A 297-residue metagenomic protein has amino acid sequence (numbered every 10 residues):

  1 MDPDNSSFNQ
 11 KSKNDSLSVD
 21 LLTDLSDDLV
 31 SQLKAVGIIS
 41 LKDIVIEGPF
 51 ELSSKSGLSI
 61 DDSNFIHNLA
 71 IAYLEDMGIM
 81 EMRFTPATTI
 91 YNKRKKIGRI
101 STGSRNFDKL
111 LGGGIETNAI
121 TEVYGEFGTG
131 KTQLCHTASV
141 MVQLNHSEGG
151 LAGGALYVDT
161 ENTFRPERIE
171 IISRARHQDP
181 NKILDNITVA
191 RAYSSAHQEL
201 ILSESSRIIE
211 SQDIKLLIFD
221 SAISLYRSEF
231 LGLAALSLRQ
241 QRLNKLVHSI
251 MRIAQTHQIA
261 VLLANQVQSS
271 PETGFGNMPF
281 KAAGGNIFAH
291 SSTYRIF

Functional and structural regions predicted by a protein language model:
M1-M82: Compact, charge-rich alpha-helical regulatory domains located at protein termini
S31, I46, F50, N64 (+10 more regions): Solvent-exposed alpha-helical segments within well-ordered globular domains of core cellular machineries
Q32, K55, L69-K182: The Walker A/P-loop phosphate-binding site
I100-S104, D108, T117, T132-Q133 (+5 more regions): Amphipathic alpha-helical transducer elements in NTP-driven molecular machines
G113-I115, H146-L151, R176-I183, R207-Q212 (+2 more regions): Conserved catalytic network of the ASCE P-loop NTPase/AAA+ motor domain
T121, L156-V158, T188-A190, L262 (+1 more regions): Hydrophobic/aromatic beta-strand patches that form the interior of the parallel beta-sheet core in alpha/beta enzyme
G150-S237: Conserved inter-motif catalytic segment of the P-loop NTP-binding fold
Q240-N244, H248-F297: Phosphate-binding/switch region of NTP-binding enzymes
